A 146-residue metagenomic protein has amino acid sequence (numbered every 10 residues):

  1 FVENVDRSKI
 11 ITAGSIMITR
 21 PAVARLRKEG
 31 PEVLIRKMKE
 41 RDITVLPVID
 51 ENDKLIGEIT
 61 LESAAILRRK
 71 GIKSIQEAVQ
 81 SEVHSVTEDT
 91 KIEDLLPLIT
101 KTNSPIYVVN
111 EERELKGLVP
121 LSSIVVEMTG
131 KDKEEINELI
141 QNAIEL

Functional and structural regions predicted by a protein language model:
F1-V5: Short, low-complexity N-terminal regulatory "tails/caps" that precede and couple sensory modules
D6-R7, I59: Intrinsically disordered, low-complexity Ser/Thr- and Pro-rich stretches
S8-V23, G71-V83, T90, L139-L146: Bateman (tandem CBS) regulatory domains
T12-A13, G30, T60, S74-I75 (+1 more regions): A diffuse structural propensity rather than consistent per-protein peaks
V23-I43, I49-N52, R68, H84-E112 (+2 more regions): The conserved cystathionine-beta-synthase
I56-A64, K116-I124: Short hydrophobic beta-strand motif reused across regulatory alpha/beta modules
L61, R69-I72, Q80, L121: ATP/adenylate-binding site constellation spanning eukaryotic-like Ser/Thr protein kinases, ABC-transporter
